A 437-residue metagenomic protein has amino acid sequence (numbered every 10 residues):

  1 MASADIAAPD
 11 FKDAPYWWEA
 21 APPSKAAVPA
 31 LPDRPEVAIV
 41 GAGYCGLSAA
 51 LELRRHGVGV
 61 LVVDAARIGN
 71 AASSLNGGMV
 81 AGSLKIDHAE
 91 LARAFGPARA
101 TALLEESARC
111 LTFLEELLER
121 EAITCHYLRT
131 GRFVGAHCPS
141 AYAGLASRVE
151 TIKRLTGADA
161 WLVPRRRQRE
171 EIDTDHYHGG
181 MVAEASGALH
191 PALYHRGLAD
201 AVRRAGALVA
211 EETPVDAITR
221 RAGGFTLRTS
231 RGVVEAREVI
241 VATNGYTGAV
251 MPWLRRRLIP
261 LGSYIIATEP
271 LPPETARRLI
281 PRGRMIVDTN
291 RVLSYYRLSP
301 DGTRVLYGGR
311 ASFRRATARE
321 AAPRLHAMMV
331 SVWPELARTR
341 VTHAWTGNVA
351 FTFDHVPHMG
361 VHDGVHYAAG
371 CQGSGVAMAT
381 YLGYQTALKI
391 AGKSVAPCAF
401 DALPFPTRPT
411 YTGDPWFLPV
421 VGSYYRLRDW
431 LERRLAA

Functional and structural regions predicted by a protein language model:
M1-V37: Extreme N-terminal leader/targeting segments of oxidoreductases
P35-V62: N-terminal Rossmann-like FAD-binding beta1-loop-alpha1 element of flavoenzymes
R55-L75: Glycine-rich FAD pyrophosphate-binding loop
L84-R166: Dinucleotide-binding Rossmann-like beta1-alpha1 core, especially the glycine-rich loop that anchors the ADP
L104-L111, G135-G144, M181-D200, A210 (+1 more regions): Short beta-strand to alpha-helix junction loop
T112, R120-L128, V215-A217, V233-D363: Active-site substrate-recognition segment that forms the wall of the catalytic cavity or substrate channel
T151, D175-R237: Helical element adjacent to the flavin cofactor pocket in flavoenzyme catalytic cores
R315-T317, A322-L431: C-terminal catalytic lobe of FAD-dependent flavoproteins
